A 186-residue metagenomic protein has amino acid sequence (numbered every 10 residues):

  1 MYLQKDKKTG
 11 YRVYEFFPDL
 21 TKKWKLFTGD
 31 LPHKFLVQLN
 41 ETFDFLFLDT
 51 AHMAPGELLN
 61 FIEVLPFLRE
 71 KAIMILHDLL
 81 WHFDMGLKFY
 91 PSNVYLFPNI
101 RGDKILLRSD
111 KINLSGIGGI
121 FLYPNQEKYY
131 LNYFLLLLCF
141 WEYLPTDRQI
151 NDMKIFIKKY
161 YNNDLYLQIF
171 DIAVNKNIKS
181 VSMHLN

Functional and structural regions predicted by a protein language model:
M1-N186: S-adenosylmethionine/decaboxylated-SAM
